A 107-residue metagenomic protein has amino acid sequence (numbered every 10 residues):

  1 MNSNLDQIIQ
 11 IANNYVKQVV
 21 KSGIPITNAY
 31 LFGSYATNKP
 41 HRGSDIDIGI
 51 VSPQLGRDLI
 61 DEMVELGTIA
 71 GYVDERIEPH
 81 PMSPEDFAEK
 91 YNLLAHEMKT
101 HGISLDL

Functional and structural regions predicted by a protein language model:
M1-I26, T37-R42, P53-L107: Catalytic core of pol beta-like nucleotidyltransferases
F32-S34: Glycine-rich beta-strand-to-loop/alpha-helix junction loops that act as flexible
D47-I50: Short beta-strand->loop micro-motif that forms the acidic, two-metal-ion catalytic signature in nucleotide-processing
